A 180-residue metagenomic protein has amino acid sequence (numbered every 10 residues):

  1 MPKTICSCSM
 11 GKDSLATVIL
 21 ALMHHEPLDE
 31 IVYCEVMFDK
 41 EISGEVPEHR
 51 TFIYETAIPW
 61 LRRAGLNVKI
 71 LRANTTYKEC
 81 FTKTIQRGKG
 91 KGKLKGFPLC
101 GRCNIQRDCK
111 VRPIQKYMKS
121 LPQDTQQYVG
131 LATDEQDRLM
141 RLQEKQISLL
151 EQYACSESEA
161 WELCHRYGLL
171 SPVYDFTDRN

Functional and structural regions predicted by a protein language model:
M1-N180: Nucleotide-activated chemistry modules centered on ATP-dependent adenylation/adenylyltransferase
